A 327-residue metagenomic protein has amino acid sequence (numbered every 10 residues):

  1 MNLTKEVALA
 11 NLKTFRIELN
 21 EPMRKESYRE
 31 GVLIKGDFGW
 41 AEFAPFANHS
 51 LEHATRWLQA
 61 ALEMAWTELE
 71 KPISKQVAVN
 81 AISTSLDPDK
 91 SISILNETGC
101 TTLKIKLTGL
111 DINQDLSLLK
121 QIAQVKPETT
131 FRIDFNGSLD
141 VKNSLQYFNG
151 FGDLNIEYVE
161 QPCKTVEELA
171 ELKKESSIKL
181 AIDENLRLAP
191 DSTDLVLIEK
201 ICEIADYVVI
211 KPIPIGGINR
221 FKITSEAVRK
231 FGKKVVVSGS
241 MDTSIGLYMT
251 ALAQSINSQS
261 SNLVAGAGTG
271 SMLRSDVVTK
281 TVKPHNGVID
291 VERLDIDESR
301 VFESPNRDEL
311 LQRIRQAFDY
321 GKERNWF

Functional and structural regions predicted by a protein language model:
M1-R29, W40-P45, H53, A60 (+3 more regions): Flexible C-terminal active-site loop/helix
K13, A41-F43, K75-T84, T101-I105 (+6 more regions): Hydrophobic faces of well-ordered beta-strands that scaffold small-molecule active sites in alpha/beta enzyme cores
E42-E52, T102-Q121: Glycine-rich, proline-tolerant flexible connector loops at the mouths of alpha/beta enzymes
E42-H49, H53-Q59, K75, D153-E160: A short, flexible N-terminal coil/short beta segment enriched in small residues
A65-E68, A81-L95, L116-Q121: Short, charged beta->alpha transition segments
L110-L247, R274-V278, V282-P284: Catalytic core of soluble alpha/beta enzymes
